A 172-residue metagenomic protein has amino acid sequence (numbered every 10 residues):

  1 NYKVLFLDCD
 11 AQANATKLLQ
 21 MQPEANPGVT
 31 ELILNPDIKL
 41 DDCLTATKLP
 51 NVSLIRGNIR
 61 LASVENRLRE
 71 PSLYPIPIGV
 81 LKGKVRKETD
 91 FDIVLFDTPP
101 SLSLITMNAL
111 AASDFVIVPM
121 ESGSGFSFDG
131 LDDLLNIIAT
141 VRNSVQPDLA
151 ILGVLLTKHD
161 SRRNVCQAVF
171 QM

Functional and structural regions predicted by a protein language model:
N1-M172: P-loop NTP-binding core
